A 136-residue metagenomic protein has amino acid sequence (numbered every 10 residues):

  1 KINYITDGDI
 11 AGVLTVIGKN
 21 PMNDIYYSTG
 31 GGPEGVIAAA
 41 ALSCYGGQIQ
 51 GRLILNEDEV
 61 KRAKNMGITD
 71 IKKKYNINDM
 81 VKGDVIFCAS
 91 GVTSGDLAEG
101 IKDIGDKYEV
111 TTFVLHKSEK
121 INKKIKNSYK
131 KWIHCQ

Functional and structural regions predicted by a protein language model:
K1-K107, T111-L115, K124: An extended, acidic
K117-E119, N127-Y129: Non-transmembrane, aqueous-exposed alpha-helical and coiled segments at domain scale
W132-Q136: Catalytic, metal-anchored helix/loop core of enzyme active sites in primary metabolism
